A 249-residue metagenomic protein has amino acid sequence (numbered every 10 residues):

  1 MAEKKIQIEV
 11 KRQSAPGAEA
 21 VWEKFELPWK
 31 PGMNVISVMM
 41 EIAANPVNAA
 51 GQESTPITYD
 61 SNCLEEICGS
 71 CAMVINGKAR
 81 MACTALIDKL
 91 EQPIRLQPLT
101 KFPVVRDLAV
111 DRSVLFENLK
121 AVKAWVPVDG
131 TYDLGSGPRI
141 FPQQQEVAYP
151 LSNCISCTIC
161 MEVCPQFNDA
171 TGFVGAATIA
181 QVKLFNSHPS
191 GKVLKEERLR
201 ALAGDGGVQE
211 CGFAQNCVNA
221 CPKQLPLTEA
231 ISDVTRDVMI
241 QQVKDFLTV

Functional and structural regions predicted by a protein language model:
E3-F25: Eukaryote-biased recognition of intrinsically disordered, low-complexity regulatory segments
K4-I6, E23, G69, Q92-I94 (+1 more regions): Structural beta-strand/beta-sheet cores of well-ordered domains, especially the beta-sheet scaffolds that support
I8, C68-C71, A82, C154-C160 (+1 more regions): Short, thiol/selenol-centered motifs that function as redox-active sites or metal-ligating centers
E9-K11, P28, T84, Q97-L99: Residues in well-ordered beta-strands of folded domains
W22-N34: Short, contiguous acidic and Ser/Thr-rich linear segments
M33-T55, I94-V249: Ferredoxin-type iron-sulfur electron-transfer modules in oxidoreductases and energy-metabolism complexes
E41-K78: A basic, amphipathic helix-loop patch mediating RNA/tRNA/ribosome contacts
I75-L96: Glycine-rich phosphate/adenylate-binding loop and adjacent beta-alpha elements of nucleotide- or dinucleotide-binding
